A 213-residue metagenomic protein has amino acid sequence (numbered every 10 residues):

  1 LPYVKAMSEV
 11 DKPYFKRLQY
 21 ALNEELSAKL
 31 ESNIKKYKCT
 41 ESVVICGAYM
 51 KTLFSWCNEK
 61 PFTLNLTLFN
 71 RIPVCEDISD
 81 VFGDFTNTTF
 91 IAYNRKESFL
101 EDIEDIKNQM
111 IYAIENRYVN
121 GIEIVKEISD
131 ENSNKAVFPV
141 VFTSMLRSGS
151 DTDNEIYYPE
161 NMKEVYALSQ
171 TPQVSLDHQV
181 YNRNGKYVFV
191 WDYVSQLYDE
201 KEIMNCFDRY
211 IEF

Functional and structural regions predicted by a protein language model:
Y3-K5, K12-K16, N33-C46, W56-V165 (+1 more regions): His-Asp-centered acyl/peptidyl-transfer active-site segments
P13-A28: DNA breakage-rejoining catalytic core of tyrosine-based enzymes
L18-Y20, L64, H178-Y181, F189-W191: Short beta-strand motif preference
E41, V180-E202: Histidine-centered acyl-transfer/condensation active-site motif and its immediate structural neighborhood
T52-C57, Y210: Hydrophobic recognition helices of helix-based DNA-binding modules
Y118-V119, E123-V125, V180, E202-F213: A short N-terminal helical cap/helix-turn-helix that marks the beginning of AMP-binding/adenylate-forming
Y158-N184: Low-complexity, glycine/alanine/valine/leucine- and proline-rich hydrophobic stretches
